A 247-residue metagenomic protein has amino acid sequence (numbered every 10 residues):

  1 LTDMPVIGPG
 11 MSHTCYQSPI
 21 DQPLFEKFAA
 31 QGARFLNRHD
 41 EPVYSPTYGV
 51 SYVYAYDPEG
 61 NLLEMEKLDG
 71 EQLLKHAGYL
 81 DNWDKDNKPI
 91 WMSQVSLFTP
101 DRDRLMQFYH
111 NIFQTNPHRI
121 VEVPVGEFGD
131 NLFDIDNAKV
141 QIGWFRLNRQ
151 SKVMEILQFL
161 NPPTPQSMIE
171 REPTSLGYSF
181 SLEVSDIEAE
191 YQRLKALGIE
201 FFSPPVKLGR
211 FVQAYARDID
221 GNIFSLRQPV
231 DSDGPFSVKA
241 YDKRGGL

Functional and structural regions predicted by a protein language model:
L1-F28, V50-Y56, W91-P100, G143-L160 (+3 more regions): Vicinal oxygen chelate
E26-G32, H110-I112, Q192-G198: Short amphipathic alpha-helices in soluble, non-transmembrane regions that often serve as interface/regulatory elements
L36-Y44, I199-P205: Short, basic/aromatic recognition patches
R38-P46, D69-D86, V123-F128: Short, flexible helix-coil linker/hinge segments at the edges of structured domains or between repeats
P46, L97-S151, A196, D233 (+1 more regions): Core segments of cupin and vicinal oxygen chelate
Y56-D57, L68-Q107: Surface-exposed beta-loop interaction hotspot
M65-Q72, L160, L226-D233: Short beta->alpha transition motifs characteristic of CBS
